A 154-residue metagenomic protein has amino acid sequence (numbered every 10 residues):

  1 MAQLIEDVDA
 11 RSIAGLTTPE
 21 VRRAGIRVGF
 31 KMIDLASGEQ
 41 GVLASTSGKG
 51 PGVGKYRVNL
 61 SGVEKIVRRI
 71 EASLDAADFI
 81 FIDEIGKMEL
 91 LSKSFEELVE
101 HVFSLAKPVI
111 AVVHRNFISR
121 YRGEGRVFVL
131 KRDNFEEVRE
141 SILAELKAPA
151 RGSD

Functional and structural regions predicted by a protein language model:
M1-Q3: Glycine-rich phosphate-binding P-loop
I5-K55: N-terminal phosphate/diphosphate-binding loop that engages ATP/GTP or pyrophosphate donors across diverse enzyme folds
R11, D75, S104: Structured loop/turn residues at beta-strand edges in well-structured enzyme cores
A14, D78-F79, P108-I110: Residue-level preference for the first positions of well-ordered beta-strands
P19, A24, T46, S61 (+2 more regions): Surface-exposed loop/turn and secondary-structure junction residues enriched for glycine/proline
G50-H101: Phosphate-binding/switch loop-helix module in NTP-utilizing enzymes
E71, I85-D154: Replace "adjacent to P-loop NTPase cores in ATP/GTP-dependent enzymes" with "adjacent to NTP-binding cores
